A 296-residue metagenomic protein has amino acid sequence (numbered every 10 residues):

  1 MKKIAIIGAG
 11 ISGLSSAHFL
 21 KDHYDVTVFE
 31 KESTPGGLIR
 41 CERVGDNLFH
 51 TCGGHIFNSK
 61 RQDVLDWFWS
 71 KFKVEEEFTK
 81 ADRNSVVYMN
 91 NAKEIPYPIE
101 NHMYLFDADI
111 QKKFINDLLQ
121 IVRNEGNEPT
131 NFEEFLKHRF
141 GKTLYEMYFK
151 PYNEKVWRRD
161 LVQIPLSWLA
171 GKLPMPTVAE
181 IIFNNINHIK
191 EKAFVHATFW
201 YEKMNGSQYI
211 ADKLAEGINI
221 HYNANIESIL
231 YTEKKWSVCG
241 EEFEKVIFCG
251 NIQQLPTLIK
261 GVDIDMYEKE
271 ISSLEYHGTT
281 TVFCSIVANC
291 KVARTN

Functional and structural regions predicted by a protein language model:
K2-V28: N-terminal Rossmann-like FAD-binding beta1-loop-alpha1 element of flavoenzymes
S12, T34, Q253: Conserved Rossmann-like nucleotide-cofactor binding loop
H18, D22, C41, E216 (+1 more regions): Short, well-ordered alpha-helices that flank and scaffold nucleotide-derived cofactor binding pockets
K21-G45: Glycine-rich FAD pyrophosphate-binding loop
T27, F78-T79, N219-H221: General small-molecule cofactor/ligand-binding pocket signal
G45-N124: Dinucleotide-binding Rossmann-like beta1-alpha1 core, especially the glycine-rich loop that anchors the ADP
K93, I110, F114-T232, E242 (+1 more regions): Active-site/ligand-binding neighborhood in enzyme catalytic cores
A224-N296: Mid-domain catalytic core of redox enzymes that form a hydrophobic substrate pocket/lid adjacent to a catalytic redox
